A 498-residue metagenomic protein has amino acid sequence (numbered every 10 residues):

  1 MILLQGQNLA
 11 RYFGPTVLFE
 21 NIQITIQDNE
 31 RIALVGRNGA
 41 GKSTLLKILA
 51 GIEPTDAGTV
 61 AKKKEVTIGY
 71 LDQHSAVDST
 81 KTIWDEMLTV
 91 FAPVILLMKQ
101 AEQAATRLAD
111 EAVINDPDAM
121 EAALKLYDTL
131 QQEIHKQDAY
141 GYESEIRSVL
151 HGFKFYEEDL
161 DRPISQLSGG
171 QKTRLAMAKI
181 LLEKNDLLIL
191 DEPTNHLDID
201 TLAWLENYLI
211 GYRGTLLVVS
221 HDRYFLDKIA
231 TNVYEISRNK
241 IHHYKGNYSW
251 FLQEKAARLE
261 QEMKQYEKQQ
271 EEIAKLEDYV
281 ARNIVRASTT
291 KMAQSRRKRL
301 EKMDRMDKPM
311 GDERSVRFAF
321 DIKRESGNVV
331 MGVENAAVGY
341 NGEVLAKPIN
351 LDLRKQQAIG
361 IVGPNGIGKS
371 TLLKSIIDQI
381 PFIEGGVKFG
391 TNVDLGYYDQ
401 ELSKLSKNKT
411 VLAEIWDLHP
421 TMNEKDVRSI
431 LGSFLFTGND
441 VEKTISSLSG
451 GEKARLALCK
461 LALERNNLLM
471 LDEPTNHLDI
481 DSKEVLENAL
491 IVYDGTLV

Functional and structural regions predicted by a protein language model:
M1-Y266, F320-V498: ABC ATP-binding cassette signature C-motif
E254-M303, D307-P309: Intracellular alpha-helical coupling/juxtamembrane segments of multi-pass membrane proteins
P309-E325: Short, flexible cytosolic linker that couples an ABC transmembrane/permease module to its adjacent nucleotide-binding
